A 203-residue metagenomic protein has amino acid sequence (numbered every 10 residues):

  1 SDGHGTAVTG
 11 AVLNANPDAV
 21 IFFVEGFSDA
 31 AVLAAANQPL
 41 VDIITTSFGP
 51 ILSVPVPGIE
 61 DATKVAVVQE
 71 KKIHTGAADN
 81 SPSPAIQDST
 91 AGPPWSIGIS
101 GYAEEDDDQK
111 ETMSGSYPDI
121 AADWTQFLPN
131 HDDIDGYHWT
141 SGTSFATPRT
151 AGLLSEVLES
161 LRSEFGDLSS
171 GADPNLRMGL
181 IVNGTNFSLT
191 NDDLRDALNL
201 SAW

Functional and structural regions predicted by a protein language model:
S1, F127, M178-L180: Extended hydrophobic/Leu-rich segments
G3-A7, A15-P93, D106-D108, D133-R149 (+2 more regions): Substrate-binding/access-modulating region of protease and related hydrolase catalytic domains
V12, E25-F27, A78, S100-A103 (+1 more regions): Residues at the C-termini of beta-strands that transition into short coil/loop
A36, D42-T46, E159-W203: C-terminal subdomain of the subtilisin-like protease fold in secreted/lumenal serine endopeptidases
D88-E164: Extracellular S/T/G-rich loop segment that most often corresponds to the catalytic His/Ser-adjacent loop
